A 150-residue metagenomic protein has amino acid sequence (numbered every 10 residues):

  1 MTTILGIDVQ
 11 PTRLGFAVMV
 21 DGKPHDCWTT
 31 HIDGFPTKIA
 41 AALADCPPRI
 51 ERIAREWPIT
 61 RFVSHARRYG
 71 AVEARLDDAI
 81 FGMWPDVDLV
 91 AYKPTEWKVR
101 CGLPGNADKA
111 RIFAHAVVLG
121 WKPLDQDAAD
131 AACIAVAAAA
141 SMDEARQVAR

Functional and structural regions predicted by a protein language model:
M1-R150: Phosphate- and other anionic-substrate recognition elements at nucleic-acid/protein interfaces
